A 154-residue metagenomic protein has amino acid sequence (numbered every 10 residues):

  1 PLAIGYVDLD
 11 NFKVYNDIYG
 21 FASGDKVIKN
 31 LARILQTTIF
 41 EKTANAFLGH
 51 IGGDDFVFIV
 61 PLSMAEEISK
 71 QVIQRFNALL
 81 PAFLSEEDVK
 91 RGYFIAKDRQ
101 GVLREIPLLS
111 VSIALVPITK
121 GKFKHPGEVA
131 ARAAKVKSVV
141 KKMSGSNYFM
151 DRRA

Functional and structural regions predicted by a protein language model:
P1-A3, K13-T37, G49-G53, V57-F58 (+3 more regions): Conserved long alpha-helical elements within nucleotide-processing catalytic cores of c-di-GMP signaling and class III
P1-A3, V7, I18, T37-F47 (+2 more regions): Nucleotide second-messenger and two-component phosphorelay signaling modules
G5, L48-I51, S110-L115: Extended hydrophobic secondary-structure segments that form protein cores and membrane-embedded regions
D10: Adenine-nucleotide cofactor-binding loop residues
N30, F40-F58, L62-S69, Q74-Y93 (+3 more regions): Hydrophobic helix-rich structural segments at or within alpha/beta enzyme and signaling domains
L84-A134, N147-A154: A short glycine-enriched loop-to-beta-strand structural element that forms part of the catalytic core of nucleotide
